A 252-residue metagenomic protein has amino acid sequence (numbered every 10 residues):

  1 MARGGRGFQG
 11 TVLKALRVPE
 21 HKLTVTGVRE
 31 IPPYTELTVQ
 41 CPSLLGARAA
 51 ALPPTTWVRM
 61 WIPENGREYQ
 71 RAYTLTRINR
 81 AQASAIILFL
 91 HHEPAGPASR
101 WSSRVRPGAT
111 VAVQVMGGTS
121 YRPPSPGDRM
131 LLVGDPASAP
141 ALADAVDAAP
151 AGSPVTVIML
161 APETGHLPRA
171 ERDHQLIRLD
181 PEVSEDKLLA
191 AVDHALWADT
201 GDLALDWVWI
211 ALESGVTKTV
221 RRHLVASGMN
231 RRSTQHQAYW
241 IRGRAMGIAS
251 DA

Functional and structural regions predicted by a protein language model:
M1-A252: Extended, composition-driven regions rather than compact fold-specific motifs
